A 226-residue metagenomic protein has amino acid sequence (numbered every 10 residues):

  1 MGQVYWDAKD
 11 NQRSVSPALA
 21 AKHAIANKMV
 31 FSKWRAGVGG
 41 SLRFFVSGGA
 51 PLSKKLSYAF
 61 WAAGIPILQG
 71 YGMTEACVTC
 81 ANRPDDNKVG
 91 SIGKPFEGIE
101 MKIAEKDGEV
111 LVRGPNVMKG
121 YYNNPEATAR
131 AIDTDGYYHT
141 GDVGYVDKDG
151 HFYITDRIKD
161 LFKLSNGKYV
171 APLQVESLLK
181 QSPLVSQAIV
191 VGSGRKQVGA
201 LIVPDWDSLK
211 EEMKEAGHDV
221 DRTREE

Functional and structural regions predicted by a protein language model:
M1-V89, E100, S186: Gly/Ser/Thr-rich phosphate-binding loop
G49, G72, G114, D142 (+1 more regions): Conserved G/P- and acidic residue-centered "switch" motifs that form tight phosphate/ATP-binding loops in soluble
A50-P51, N116, D207: Alpha-helix/helix-capping structural signal
N87-G90, G108, K119, F152 (+4 more regions): Glycine-centered loop/turn positions within well-structured domains that cap or flank conserved ligand/cofactor-binding
V89, P125, Y137, K168-E176 (+1 more regions): Amphipathic alpha-helical segments in well-structured domains
P95-A104, G108-L164, Q181: Conserved ATP-binding/catalytic segment of the ANL
V117, H151-K180, L209-E225: Adenylate-forming
V143, S182-D207: C-terminal boundary motif of the adenylate-forming
